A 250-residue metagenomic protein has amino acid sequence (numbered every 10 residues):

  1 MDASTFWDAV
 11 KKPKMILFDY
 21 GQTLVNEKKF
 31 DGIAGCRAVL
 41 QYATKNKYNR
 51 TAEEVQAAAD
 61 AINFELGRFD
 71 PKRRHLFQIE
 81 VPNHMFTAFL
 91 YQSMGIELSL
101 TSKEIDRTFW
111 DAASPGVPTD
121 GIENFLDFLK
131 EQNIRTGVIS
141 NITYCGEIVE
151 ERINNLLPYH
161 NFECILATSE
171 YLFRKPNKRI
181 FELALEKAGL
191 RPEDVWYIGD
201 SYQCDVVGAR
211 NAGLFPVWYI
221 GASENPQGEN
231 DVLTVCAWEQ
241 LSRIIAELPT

Functional and structural regions predicted by a protein language model:
M1-I16, N26-F30, K45-E53, E123 (+2 more regions): Asp-based, Mg2+/Mn2+-dependent phosphohydrolase catalytic module
W7-T119, E123-D127, E131-Q132: N-terminal helical cap/lid subdomain that shapes the substrate entry/recognition surface in HAD-like hydrolases
